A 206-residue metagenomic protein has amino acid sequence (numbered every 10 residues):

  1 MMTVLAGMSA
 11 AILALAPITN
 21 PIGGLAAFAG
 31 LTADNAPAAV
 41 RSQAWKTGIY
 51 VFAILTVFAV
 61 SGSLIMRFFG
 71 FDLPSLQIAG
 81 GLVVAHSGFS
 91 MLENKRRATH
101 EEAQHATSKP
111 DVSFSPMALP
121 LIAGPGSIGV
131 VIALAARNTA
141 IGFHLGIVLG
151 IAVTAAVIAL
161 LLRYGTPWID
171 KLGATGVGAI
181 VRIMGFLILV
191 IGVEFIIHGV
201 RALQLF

Functional and structural regions predicted by a protein language model:
M1-I18, N94-A118: Small-residue-enriched transmembrane helix starts and helix-helix packing motifs in multi-pass inner-membrane proteins
G7-A59: Juxtamembrane transmembrane-helix termini in multi-pass membrane transport proteins
G7-G24, L73-V84, L145-I158: Structural signature of hydrophobic alpha-helical transmembrane segments
L13-A16, L25-L31, S115-P120, I128-N138: Generic transmembrane alpha-helix signature in multi-pass membrane proteins, especially transporters/channels
A36-I49, A140-A152, G178: Membrane-interface alpha-helices at helix entry/exit sites of multi-pass transporters
R41-N94: Membrane helix-loop-helix hairpins that form the core translocation module of multi-pass transporters
T56-S61, A118, I122-A133, L187-A202: Hydrophobic alpha-helical transmembrane segments in multi-pass integral membrane proteins
V83-Q104, I191-A202: Transmembrane helix exit motif
